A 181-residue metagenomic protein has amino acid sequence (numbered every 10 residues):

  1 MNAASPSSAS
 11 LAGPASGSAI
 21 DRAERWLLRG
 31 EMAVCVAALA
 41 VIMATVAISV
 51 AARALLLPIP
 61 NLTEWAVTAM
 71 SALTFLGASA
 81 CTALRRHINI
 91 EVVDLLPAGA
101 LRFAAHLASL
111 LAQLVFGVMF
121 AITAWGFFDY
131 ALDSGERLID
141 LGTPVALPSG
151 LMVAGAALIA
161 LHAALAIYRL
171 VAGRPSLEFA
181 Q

Functional and structural regions predicted by a protein language model:
M1-Q181: Alpha-helical transmembrane segments and membrane-interface helix-loop junctions in multi-pass membrane proteins
